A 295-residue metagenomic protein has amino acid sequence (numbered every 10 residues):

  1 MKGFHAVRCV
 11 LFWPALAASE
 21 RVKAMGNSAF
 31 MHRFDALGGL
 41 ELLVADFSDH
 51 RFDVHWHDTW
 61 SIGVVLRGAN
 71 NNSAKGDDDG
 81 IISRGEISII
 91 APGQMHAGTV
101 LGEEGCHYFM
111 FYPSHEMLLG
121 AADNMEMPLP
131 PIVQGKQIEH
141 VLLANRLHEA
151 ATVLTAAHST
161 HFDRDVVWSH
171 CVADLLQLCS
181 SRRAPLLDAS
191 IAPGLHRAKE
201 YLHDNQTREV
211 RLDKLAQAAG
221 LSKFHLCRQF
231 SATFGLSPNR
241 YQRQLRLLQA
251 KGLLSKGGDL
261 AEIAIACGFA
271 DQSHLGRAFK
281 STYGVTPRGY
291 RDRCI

Functional and structural regions predicted by a protein language model:
K2-E41, R51-D53, V153: A short, N-terminal "cap"/entry segment at the start of jelly-roll beta-barrel domains of the cupin/DSBH fold
G26-P130: N-terminal regulatory/effector-sensing and dimerization cores that precede helix-turn-helix DNA-binding domains
L101, A121-M125, L178, L253 (+1 more regions): Residue-level signal for well-ordered alpha-helical positions
P128-A144, T152-A219, A232-R240, Q244: Short, Lys/Arg-enriched, Trp-marked, Pro/Gly-tolerant hinge/linker segments that flank
D174-L176, H203, E209-L247, A264-R293: Basic/polar phosphate-binding segments, predominantly the helix-turn-helix DNA-binding elements of transcriptional
E209, G257-G258: Residue at a beta-strand N-cap/secondary-structure junction
